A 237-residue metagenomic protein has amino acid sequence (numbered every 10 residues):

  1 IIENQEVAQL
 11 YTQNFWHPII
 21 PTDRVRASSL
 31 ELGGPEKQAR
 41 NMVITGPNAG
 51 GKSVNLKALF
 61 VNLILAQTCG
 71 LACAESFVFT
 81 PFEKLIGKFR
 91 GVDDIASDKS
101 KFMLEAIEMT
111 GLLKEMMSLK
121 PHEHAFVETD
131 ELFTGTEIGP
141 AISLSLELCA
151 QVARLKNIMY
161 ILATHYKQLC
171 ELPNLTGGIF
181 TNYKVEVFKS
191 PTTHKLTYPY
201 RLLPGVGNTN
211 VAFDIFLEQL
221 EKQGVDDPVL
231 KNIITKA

Functional and structural regions predicted by a protein language model:
I2-A237: ATPase nucleotide-binding head domains, primarily ABC-like/P-loop NTPase cores
